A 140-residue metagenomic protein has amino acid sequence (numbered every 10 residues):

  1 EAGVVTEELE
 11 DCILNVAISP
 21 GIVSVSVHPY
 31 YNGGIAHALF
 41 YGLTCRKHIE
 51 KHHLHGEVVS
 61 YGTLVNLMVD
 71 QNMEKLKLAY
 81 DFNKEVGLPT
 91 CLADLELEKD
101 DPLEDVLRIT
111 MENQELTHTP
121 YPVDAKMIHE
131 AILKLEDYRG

Functional and structural regions predicted by a protein language model:
E1-F82: Active-site segments that bind and position negatively charged phosphate/pyrophosphate groups
N72-G140: C-terminal charged capping/lid subdomain of soluble metabolic enzymes
